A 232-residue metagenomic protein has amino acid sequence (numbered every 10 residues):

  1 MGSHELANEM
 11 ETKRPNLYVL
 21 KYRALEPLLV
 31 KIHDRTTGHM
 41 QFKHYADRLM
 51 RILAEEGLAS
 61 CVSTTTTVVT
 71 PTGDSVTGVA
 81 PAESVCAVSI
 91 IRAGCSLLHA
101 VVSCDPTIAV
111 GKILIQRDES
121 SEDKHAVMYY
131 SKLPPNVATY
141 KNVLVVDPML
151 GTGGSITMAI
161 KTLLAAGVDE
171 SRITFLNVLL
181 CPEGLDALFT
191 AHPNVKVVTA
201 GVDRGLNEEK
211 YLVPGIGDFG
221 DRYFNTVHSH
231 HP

Functional and structural regions predicted by a protein language model:
M1-P232: PRPP-associated nucleotide enzymes
